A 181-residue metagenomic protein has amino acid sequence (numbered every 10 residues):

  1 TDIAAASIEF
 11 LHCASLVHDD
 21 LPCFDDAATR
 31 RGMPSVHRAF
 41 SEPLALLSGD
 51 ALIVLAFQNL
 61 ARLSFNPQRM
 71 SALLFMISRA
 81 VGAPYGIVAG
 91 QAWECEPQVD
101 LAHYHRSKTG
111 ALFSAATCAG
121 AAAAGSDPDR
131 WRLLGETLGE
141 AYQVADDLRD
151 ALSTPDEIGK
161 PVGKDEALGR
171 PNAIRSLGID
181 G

Functional and structural regions predicted by a protein language model:
T1-G181: All-alpha prenyltransferase/terpene-synthase fold signal
